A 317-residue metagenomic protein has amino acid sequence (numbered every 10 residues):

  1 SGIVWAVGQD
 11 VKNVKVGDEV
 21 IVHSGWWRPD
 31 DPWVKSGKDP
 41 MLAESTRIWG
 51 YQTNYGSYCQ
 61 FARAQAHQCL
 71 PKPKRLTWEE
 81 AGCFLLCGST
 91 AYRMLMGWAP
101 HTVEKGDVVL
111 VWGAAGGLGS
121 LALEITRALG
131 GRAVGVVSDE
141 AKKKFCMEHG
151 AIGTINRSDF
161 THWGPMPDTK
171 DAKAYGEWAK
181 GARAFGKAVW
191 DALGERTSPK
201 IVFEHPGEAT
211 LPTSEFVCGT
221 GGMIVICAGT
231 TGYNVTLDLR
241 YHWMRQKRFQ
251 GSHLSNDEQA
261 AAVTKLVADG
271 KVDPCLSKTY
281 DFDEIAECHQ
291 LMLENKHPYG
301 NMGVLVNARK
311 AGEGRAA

Functional and structural regions predicted by a protein language model:
S1-S36, M41, G56, P73-R75: Glycine-rich beta-strand-centered segment in the early N-terminal region that forms part of a ligand/cofactor-binding
Q9, G25-W26, A114, G229 (+1 more regions): Short, surface-exposed secondary-structure boundary micro-motifs
Q52-Y58, K74-A99, K105, L110-A115 (+2 more regions): A glycine-rich, Thr/Ser-enriched phosphate-binding loop motif common to dinucleotide/cofactor-binding enzymes
E104, C218-G219: Helix-to-beta-strand junctions that scaffold the AdoMet/dcAdoMet cofactor pocket in Class I SAM-dependent enzymes
V111, R127-A209: Adenosine-nucleotide cofactor-binding segment
G131, G222-M223: Glycine-centered, small-residue-biased loops immediately flanking beta-strands in adenine/cofactor-binding cores
P165, T169-E195, Y233-T279, A286-Q290: C-terminal substrate-binding/catalytic core of Rossmann-like NAD(P)-dependent dehydrogenases/reductases
P212-E215, D257-A317: C-terminal hydrophobic helical "lid"/dimerization subdomain of Rossmann-like NAD(P)H-dependent oxidoreductases
